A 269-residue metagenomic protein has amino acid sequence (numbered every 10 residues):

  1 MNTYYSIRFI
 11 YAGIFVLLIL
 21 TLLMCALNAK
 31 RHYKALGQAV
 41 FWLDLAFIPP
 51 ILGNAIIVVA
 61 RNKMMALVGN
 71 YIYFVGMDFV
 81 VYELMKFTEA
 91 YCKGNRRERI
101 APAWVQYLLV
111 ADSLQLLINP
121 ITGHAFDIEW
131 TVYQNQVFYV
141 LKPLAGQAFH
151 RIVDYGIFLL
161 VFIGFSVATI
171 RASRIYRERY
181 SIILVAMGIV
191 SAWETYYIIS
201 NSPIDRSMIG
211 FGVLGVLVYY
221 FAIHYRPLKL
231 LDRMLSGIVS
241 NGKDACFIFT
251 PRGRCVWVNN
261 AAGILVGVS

Functional and structural regions predicted by a protein language model:
M1-N2, W130-A148: Juxtamembrane membrane-water interface segments that cap and precede transmembrane helices
N2-Y4, V167-I238: Interfacial "cap-and-anchor" motif at the non-cytosolic start of specific transmembrane alpha-helices
T3-T21, Y33-T122, A148-Y155, D205-F211: Individual alpha-helical transmembrane segments in multi-pass integral membrane proteins
L27-G53, Y71, P102-Y107, P143-I199: Alpha-helical transmembrane segments of multi-pass integral membrane proteins
V81-M85, F162, V218: Transmembrane alpha-helical segments
I118-Y133: Membrane-helix interface motif
K229-A262: Sensory modules in modular signal-transduction proteins
A262-S269: PAS/PAS-like sensory domain cap-loop motif
